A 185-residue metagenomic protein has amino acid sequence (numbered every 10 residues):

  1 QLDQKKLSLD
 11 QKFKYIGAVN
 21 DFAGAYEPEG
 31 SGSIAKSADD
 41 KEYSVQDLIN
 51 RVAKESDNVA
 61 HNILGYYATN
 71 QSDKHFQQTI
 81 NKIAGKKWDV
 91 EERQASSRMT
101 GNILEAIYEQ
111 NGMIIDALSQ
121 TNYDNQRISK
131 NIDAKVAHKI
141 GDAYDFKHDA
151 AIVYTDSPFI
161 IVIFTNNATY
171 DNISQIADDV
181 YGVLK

Functional and structural regions predicted by a protein language model:
Q1, H75, T79, Q175-V183: Generic non-transmembrane alpha-helical segments
Q1-Y15, V52, I161: Active-site SXXK
S8-D10, D47-L48, A95, K147 (+1 more regions): Extracytoplasmic
F13-A18, A23-M113: Active-site-adjacent helix/loop patches that line small-molecule binding or acyl-intermediate pockets
E105-Q126, N131-D133, I140-K185: Structured C-terminal helix/loop/strand segments within mature extracytoplasmic catalytic/sensor domains
